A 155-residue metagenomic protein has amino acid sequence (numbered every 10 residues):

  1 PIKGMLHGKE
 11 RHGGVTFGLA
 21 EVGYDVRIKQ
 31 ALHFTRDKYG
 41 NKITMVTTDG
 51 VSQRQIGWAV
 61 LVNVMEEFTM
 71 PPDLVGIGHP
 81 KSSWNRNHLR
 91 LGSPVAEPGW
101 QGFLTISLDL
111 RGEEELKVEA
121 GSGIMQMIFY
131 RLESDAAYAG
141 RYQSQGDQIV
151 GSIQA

Functional and structural regions predicted by a protein language model:
P1-A155: Non-catalytic terminal segments and appended small domains
